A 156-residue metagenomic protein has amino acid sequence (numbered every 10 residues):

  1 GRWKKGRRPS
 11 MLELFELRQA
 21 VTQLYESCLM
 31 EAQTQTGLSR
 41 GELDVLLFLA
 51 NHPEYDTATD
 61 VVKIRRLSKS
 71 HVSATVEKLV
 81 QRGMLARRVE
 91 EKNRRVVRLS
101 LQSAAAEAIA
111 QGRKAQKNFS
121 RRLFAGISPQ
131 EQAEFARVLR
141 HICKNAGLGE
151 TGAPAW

Functional and structural regions predicted by a protein language model:
G1-M11, Q130-W156: C-terminal regulatory/oligomerization modules of transcriptional regulators
G1-T36, R82-M84: N-terminal leader segment of winged-helix/HTH proteins
W3, E77-R140: Charged, amphipathic alpha-helical coiled-coil/dimerization segments
R18-V21, Y25-C28, A32, R65 (+2 more regions): Alpha-helical linker/hinge and terminal dimerization helices associated with HTH transcriptional regulators
S27-H71: N-terminal helix-turn-helix DNA-binding core of bacterial DNA-binding proteins
Q35-S39, H71-A74, K78, S128 (+1 more regions): Short glycine/proline-centered loop/turn elements that form peptide/ligand docking sites
